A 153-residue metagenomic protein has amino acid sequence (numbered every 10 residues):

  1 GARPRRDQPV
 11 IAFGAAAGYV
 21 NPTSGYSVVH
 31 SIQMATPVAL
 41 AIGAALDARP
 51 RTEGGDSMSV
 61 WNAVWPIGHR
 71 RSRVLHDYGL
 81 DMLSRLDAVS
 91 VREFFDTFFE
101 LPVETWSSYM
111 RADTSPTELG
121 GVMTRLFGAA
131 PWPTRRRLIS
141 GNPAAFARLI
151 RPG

Functional and structural regions predicted by a protein language model:
G1-A41: FAD/FMN-dependent oxidoreductases across multiple families
L40-G153: C-terminal helical "tail/cap" subdomain of flavin- and related membrane-associated enzymes
